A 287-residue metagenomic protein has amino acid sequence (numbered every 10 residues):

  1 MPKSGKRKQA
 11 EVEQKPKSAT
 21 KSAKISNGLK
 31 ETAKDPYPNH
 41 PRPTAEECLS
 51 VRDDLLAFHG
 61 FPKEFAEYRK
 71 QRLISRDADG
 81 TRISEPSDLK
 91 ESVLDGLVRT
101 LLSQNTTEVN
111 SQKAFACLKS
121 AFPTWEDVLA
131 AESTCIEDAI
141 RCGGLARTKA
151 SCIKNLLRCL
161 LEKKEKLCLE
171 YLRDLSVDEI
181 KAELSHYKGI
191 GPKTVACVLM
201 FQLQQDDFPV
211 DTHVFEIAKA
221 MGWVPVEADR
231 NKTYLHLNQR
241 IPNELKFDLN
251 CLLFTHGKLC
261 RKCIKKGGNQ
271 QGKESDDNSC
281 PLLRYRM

Functional and structural regions predicted by a protein language model:
M1-L175, P242-L245, C251-M287: N-terminal polyanion-binding entry modules of DNA glycosylases/AP lyases and select other DNA-binding proteins
D95-L102, I153-N155, L167, L175-V224 (+3 more regions): Catalytic DNA-binding helix-loop module of base-excision-repair DNA glycosylases/AP lyases
